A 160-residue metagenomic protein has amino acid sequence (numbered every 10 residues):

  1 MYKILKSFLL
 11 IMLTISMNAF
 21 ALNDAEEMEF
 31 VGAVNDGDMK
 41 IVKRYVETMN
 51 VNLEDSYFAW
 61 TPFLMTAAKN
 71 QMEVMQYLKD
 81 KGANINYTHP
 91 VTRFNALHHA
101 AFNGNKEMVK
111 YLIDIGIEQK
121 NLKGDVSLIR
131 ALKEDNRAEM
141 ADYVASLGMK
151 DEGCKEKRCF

Functional and structural regions predicted by a protein language model:
K3-L10: Sec-dependent signal peptide recognition, specifically the positively charged N-region followed immediately by
F20-T48, E152-F160: Intrinsically disordered, low-complexity regulatory segments in ankyrin-centric signaling systems
D24-F30, E54-P62, T88-N95, N121-R130 (+1 more regions): Ankyrin-repeat boundary/"N-cap" motif
G32-G37, M65-Q71, H99-N105, R130-R137: Ankyrin repeat A-helix N-terminal signature
D38-V46, Q71-K79, N105-D114, R137-A145: Ankyrin repeat structural motif
V51-L53, I85, I117-K120, D151: Ankyrin-repeat inter-repeat connecting loop/turn
A138-F160: Terminal, low-structured helical/coil segments at or just beyond the last alpha-helical repeat
